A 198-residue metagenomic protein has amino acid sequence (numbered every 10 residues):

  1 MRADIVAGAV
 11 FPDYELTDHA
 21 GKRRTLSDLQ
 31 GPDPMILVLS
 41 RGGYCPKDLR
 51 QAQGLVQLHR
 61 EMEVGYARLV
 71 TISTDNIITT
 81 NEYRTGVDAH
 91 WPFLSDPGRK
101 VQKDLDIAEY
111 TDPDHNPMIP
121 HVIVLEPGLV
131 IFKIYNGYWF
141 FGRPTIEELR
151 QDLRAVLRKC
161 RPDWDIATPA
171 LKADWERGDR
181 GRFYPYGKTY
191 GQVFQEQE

Functional and structural regions predicted by a protein language model:
M1-E198: Chalcogenol-based redox active-site neighborhoods
